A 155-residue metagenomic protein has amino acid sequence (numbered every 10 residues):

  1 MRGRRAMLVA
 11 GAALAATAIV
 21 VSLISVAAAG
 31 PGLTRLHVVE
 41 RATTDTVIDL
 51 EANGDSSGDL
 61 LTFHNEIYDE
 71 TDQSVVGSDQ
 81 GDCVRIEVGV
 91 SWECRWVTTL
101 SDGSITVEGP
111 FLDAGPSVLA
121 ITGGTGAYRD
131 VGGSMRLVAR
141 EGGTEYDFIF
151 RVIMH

Functional and structural regions predicted by a protein language model:
M1-A13: N-terminal export and membrane-targeting signals
G11-V21: Hydrophobic membrane-insertion alpha-helices, especially the h-region of bacterial N-terminal signal peptides
I19-T34: C-terminal region of N-terminal signal peptides and the immediate post-cleavage residues of exported proteins
G30-H155: Beta-strand-enriched cores of mature, soluble protein domains
